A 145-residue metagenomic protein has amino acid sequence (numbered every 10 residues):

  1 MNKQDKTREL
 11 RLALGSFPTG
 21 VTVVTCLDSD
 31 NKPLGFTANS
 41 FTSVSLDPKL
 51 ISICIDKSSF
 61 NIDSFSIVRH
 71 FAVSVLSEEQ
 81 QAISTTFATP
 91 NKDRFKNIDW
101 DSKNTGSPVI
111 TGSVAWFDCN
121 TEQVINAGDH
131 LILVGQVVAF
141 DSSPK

Functional and structural regions predicted by a protein language model:
M1-K145: Active-site-proximal mixed secondary-structure blocks
